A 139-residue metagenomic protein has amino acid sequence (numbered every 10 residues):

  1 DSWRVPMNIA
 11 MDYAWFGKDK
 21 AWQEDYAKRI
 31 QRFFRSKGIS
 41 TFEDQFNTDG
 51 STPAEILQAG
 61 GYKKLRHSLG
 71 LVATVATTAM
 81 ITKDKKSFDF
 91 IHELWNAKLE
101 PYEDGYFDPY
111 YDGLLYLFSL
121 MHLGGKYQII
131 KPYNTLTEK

Functional and structural regions predicted by a protein language model:
D1-A73, T77-F88, Y110: Extended ligand-binding clefts on enzyme/binding-domain cores
N8, D12-W15, T78-K139: Terminal, non-catalytic domain-edge segments
